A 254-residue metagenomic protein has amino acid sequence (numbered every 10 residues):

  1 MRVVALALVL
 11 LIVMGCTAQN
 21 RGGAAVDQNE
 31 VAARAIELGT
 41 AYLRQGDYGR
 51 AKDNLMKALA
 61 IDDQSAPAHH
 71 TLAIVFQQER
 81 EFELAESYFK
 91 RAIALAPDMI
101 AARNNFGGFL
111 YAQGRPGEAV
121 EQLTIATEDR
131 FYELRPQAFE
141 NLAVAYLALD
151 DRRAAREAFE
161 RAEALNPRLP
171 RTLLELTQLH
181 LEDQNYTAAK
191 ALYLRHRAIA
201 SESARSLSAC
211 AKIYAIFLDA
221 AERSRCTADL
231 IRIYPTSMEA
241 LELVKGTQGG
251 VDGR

Functional and structural regions predicted by a protein language model:
M14-A32, G253: Bacterial Sec signal peptide processing site at the extreme N-terminus
D27, I61, A94-L95, D129-F131 (+3 more regions): Structural marker of alpha-solenoid helical repeat scaffolds
V31, S65, M99, E133-R135 (+3 more regions): Residue-level recognition of tetratricopeptide repeat
R44, Q78-E79, A112-Q113, D129 (+5 more regions): Register position in tetratricopeptide repeats
